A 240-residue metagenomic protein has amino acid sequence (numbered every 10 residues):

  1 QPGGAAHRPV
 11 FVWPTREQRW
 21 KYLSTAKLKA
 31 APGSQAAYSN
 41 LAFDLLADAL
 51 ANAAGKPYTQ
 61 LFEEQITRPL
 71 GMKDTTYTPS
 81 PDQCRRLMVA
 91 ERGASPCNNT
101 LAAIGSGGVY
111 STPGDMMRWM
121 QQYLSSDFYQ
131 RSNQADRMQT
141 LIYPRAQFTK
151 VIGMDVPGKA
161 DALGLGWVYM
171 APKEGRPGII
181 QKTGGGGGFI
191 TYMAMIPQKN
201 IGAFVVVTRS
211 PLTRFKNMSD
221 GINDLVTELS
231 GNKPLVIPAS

Functional and structural regions predicted by a protein language model:
Q1-G187: Short, surface-exposed loop or secondary-structure junction motifs that flank catalytic or metal-binding residues
T78, G114-D115, T191, M195 (+1 more regions): Residue-level recognition of conserved structural "scaffold" positions that shape functional pockets and channels
R145-I152, P172, R209-S240: Short, gly/Ser/Thr-rich active-site loops of penicillin-recognizing serine hydrolases
E174, G187, N200, P211-L212: Generic "edge-of-domain/loop-turn" microfeature
G178, F204, R214-K216: Extended hydrophobic-aromatic, low-complexity segments
Q181-K182, I190-R209: Short, well-ordered beta-strand elements
G186-G187, K199-I201, I222-T227: Short, low-complexity, polar/charged sequence segments that are solvent-exposed and flexible
